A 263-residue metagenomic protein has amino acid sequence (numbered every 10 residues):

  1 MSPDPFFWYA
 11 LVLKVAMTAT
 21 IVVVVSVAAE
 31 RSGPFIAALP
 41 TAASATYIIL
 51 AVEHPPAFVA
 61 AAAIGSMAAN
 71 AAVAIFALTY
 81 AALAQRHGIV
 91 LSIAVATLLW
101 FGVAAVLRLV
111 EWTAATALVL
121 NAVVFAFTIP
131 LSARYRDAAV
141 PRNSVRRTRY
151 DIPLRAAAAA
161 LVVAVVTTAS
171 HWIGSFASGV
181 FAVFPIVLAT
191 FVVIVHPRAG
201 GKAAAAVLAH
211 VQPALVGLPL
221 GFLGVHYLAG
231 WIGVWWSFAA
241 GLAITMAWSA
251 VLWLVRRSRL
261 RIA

Functional and structural regions predicted by a protein language model:
P5-T18, P40-T41, P55-V73, A114-A126 (+2 more regions): Structural signature of hydrophobic alpha-helical transmembrane segments
I21, A72, F76, Y80 (+5 more regions): Alpha-helical transmembrane segments of multipass membrane proteins
I21-G33, A74-G88, L131-N143, V192-A203 (+1 more regions): C-terminal ends of transmembrane helices
G33, R136-F176: Selected transmembrane alpha-helices and immediately adjacent juxtamembrane segments of polytopic inner-membrane
F35-A43, H87-L99, A115-V123, N143-A157 (+1 more regions): Cytoplasmic-side transmembrane-helix entry/capping segments in multi-pass membrane proteins
A57-A68, I75-L120: Membrane-interface helix-loop-helix junctions at boundaries between adjacent transmembrane segments
A105-A115, A160-H171, L218-V234: Hydrophobic alpha-helical transmembrane segments in multi-pass integral membrane proteins
L161-A199, A205: Transmembrane helical segments that form the transport core of multi-pass membrane transport proteins
